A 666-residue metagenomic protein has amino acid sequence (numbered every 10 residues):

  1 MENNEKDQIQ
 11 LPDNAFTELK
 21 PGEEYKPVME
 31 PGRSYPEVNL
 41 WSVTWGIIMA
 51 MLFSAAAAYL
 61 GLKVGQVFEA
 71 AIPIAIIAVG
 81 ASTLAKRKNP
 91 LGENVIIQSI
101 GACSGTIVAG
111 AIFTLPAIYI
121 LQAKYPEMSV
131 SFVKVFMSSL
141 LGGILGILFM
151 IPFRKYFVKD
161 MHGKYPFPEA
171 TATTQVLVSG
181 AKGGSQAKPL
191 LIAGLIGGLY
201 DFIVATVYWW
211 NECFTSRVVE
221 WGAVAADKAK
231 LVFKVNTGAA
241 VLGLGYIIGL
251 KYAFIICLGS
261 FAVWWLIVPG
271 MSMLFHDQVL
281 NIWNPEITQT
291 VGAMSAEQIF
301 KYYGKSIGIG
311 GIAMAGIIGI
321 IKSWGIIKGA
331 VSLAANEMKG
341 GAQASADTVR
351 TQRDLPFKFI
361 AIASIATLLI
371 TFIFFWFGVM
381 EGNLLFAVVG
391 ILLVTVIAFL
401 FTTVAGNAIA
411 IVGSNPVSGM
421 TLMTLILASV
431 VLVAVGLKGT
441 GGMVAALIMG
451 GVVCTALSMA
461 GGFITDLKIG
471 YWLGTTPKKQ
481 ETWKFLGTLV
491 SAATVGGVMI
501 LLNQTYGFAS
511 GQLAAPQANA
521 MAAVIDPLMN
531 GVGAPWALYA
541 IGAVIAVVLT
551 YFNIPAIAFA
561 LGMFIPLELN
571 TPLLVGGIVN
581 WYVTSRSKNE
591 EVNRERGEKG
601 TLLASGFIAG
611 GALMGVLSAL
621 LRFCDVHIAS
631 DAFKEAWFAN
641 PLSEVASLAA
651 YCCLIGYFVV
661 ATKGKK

Functional and structural regions predicted by a protein language model:
E2-K666: Alpha-helical multipass membrane-protein architecture
